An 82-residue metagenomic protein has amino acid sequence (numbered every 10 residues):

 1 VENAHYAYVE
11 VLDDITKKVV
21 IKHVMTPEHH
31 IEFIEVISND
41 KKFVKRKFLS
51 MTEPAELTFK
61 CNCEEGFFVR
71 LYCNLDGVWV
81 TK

Functional and structural regions predicted by a protein language model:
V1-D14: Transition segment at domain starts
K18-I21, A55-N62: Exposed aromatic-hydrophobic patches
V24-H29: A short beta-turn/strand-edge loop motif at beta-sheet boundaries
F33-I37: Beta-strand signatures of extracellular beta-sandwich domains
D40-K47: Surface-exposed loop/edge segments in extracytoplasmic proteins
L49-P54: Short proline/glycine- and polar residue-rich coil/turn motifs
E64-N74: Short, surface-exposed ligand- or partner-binding patches at beta-edge/loop junctions that are enriched in aromatics
N74-K82: Short acidic/polar inter-strand loop motif in beta-rich domains
